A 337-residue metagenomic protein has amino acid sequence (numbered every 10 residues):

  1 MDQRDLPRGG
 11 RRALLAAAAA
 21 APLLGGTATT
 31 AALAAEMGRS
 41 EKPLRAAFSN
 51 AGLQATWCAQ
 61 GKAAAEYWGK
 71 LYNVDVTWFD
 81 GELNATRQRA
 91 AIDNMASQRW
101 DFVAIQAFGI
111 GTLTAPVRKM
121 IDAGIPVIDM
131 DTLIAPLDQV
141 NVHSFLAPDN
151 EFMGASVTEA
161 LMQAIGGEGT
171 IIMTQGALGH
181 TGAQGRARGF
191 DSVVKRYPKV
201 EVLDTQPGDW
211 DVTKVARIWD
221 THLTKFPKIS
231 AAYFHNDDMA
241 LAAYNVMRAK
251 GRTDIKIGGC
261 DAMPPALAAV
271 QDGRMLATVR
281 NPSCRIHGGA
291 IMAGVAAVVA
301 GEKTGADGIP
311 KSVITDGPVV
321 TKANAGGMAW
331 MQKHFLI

Functional and structural regions predicted by a protein language model:
M1-T27, L33: N-terminal secretory signal peptides
E36-L44, T174, L178, V193 (+1 more regions): Hinge/cleft segment of the Venus flytrap/periplasmic-binding protein
S40, Q88, F145-I171, K214-A216 (+2 more regions): Hydrophobic alpha-helical segments within soluble ligand-binding/sensing domains
P43-A64, W68-Y72, V76-N94, Q98-W100 (+4 more regions): Extracytoplasmic "Venus flytrap"
W57-Y72, M153-V157, T181-V200, K214 (+3 more regions): Short, solvent-exposed amphipathic alpha-helices that sit in or adjacent to ligand/effector-binding or catalytic
W78, A104-Q106, V127-M130, I172-M173 (+4 more regions): Structural recognition of the beta-strand scaffold that forms the well-ordered cores of secreted hydrolase catalytic
A107-D122, F190, D204, G208-A269: Hydrophobic alpha-helical
G111-F152, Q163, T170, M263-Q271 (+3 more regions): Flexible loop/hinge segments that line or gate small-molecule binding clefts
